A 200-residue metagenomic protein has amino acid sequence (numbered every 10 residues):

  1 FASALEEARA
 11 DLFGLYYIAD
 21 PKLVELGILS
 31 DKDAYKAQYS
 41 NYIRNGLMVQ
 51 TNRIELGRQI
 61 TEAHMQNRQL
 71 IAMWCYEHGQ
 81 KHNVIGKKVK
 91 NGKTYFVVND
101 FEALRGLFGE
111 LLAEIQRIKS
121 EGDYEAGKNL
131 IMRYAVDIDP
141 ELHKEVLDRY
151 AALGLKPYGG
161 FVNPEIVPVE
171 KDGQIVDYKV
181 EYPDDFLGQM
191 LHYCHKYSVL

Functional and structural regions predicted by a protein language model:
F1-S3, K119: Active-site-flanking segments in enzyme catalytic domains
S3-D20: An active-site-proximal "capping" alpha-helix that borders the catalytic cofactor pocket
L5, I28-A34, I54, L147 (+1 more regions): Mature, folded catalytic cores of secreted/periplasmic enzymes
L15-I118: Long, well-structured alpha-helical subdomains associated with metal-dependent extracellular/ecto-lumenal hydrolases
G86-L200: Non-catalytic terminal regions of proteins
